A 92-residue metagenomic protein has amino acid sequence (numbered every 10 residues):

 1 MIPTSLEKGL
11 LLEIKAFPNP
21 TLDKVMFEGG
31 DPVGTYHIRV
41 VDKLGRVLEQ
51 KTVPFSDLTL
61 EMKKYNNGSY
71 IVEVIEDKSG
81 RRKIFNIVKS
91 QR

Functional and structural regions predicted by a protein language model:
M1-K8: Short, compositionally biased serine/threonine- and acidic-rich segments at solvent-exposed termini, linkers, or domain
G9-F17, T21-R92: C-terminal outer-membrane/trafficking sorting elements
